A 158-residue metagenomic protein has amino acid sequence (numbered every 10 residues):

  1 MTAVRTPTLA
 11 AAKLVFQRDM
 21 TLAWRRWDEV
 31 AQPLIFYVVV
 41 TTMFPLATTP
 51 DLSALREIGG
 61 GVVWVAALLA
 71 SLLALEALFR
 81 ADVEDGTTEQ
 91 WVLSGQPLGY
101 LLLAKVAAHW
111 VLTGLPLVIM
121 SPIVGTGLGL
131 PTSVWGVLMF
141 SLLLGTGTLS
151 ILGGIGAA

Functional and structural regions predicted by a protein language model:
M1-P33: Aromatic- and glycine-rich beta-strand/loop motifs that create alpha-glucan
W27-T49, W64-A67: Hydrophobic alpha-helical transmembrane segments of multi-pass membrane transport/permease proteins
Q32, L103-G129, T148: Hydrophobic alpha-helical transmembrane segments that constitute the membrane-spanning cores of multi-pass membrane
V40-T48, L68, P116, M120-L128 (+1 more regions): Structural signal for membrane-spanning alpha-helices in multi-pass inner-membrane proteins, emphasizing helix cores
G59-L75, F79: Long, hydrophobic alpha-helical segments
L72-V92, K105-V106: Transmembrane helix boundary and interhelical loop/hinge segments in multi-pass membrane proteins
F140-A157: Hydrophobic alpha-helical transmembrane segments of polytopic membrane proteins
